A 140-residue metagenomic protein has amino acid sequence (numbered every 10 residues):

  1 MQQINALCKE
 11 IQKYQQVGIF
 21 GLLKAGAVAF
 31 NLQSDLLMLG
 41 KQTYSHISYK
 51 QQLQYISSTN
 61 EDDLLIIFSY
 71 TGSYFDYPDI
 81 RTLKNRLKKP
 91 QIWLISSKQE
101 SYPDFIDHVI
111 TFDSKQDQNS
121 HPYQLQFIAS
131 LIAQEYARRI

Functional and structural regions predicted by a protein language model:
M1-K13: A short, well-structured juxtamembrane/interface segment
Q12-I140: Glycine-rich phosphate-binding loops that contact phosphosugars or nucleotide phosphates
